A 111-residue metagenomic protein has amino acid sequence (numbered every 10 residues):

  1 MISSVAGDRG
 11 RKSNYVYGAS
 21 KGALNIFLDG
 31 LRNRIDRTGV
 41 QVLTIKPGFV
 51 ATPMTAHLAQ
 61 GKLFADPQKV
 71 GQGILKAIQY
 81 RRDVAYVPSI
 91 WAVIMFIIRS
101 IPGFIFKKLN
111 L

Functional and structural regions predicted by a protein language model:
M1, L43: Rossmann-fold scaffold of SDR-type NAD(P)-dependent oxidoreductases
S4: Residue(s) in the substrate-gating loop at a strand-loop-helix junction that position the organic substrate next
R9, G30-Q41: Active-site-adjacent segment of SDR/Rossmann-fold oxidoreductases
R9-Y15: Active-site loop immediately N-terminal to the catalytic Tyr-X3-Lys motif of short-chain dehydrogenase/reductase
S20: Active-site helix of classical SDR
T44, A59-F96: C-terminal helical subdomain
P47-H57: Short, flexible catalytic-loop segment of classical short-chain dehydrogenase/reductase
W91-L111: Short hydrophobic helices that act as membrane-entry/anchoring signals
